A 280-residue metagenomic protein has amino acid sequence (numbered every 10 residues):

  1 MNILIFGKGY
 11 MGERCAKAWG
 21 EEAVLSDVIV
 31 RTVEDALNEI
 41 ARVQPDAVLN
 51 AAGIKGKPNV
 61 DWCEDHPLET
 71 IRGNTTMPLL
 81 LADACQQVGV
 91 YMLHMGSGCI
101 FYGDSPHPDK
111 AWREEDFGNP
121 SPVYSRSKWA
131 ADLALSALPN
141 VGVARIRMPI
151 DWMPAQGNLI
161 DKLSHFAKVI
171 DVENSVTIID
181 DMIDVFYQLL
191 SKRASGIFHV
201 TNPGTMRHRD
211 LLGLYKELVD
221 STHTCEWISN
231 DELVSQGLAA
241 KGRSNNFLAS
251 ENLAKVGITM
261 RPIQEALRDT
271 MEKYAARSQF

Functional and structural regions predicted by a protein language model:
M1-W19: N-terminal Rossmann NAD(P)H-binding glycine-rich loop of SDR-like oxidoreductase domains
F6, A51-A52, M92-G98, A144-I146: SDR active-site strand-loop-helix element
V24-E34: Rossmann-fold cofactor-recognition segment
T32-T75: NAD(P)H-binding glycine-rich loop region in Rossmannoid oxidoreductase-like domains and their noncatalytic homologs
D65-L68, R72, M77, I100-A144 (+1 more regions): Catalytic helix-loop patch of NAD(P)-dependent Rossmann-fold dehydrogenases
V88-V90: A short helix->loop->beta-strand "cap" motif at the edges of active sites that frequently abuts
L133-D184: NAD(P)-dependent short-chain dehydrogenase/reductase
V185-Q188, K192-A239, S244, D269 (+1 more regions): Mid/C-terminal beta-alpha module of Rossmann-like enzyme folds, strongest in SDR-family dehydrogenases/epimerases
